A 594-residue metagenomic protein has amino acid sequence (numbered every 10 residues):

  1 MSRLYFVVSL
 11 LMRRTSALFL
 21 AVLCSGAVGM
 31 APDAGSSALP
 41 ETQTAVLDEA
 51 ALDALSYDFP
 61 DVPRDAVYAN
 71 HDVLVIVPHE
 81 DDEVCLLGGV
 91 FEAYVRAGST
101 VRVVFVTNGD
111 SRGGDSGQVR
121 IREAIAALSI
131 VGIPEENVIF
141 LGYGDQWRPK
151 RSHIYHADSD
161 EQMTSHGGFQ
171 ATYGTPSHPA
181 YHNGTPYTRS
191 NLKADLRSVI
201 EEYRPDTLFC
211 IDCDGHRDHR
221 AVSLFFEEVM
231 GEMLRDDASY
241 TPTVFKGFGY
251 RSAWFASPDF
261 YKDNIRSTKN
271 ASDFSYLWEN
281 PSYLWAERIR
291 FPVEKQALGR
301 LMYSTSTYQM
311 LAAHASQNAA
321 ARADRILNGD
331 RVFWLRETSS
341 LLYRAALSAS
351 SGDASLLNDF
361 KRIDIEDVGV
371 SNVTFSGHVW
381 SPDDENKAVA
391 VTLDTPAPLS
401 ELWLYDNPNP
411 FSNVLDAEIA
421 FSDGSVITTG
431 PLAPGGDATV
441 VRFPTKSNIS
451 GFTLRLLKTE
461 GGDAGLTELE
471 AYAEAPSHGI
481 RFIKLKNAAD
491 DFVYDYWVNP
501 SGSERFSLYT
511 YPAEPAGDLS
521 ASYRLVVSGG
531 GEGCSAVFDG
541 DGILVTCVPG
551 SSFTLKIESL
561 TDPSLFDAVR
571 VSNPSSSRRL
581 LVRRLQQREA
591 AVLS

Functional and structural regions predicted by a protein language model:
S16-G26: Bacterial N-terminal signal peptides
C24-Q43: Bacterial Sec-dependent signal peptides at the C-terminal "C-region" and cleavage site
L39-E202, L224-Y250, L301, A319-A320: Active-site rim/loop-helix segments in enzyme catalytic domains that contact anionic ligands
D48-Y57, K150-A157, F169-N183, D195-S198 (+2 more regions): C-terminal accessory domains and tails appended to enzymatic cores
L196-D214: Proline-aspartate-enriched helix->loop->beta-strand connector
S340-V370: Predominantly extracellular/luminal regions of secreted and cell-surface proteins, especially disulfide-bonded
G369-V426, P434-S477: Aromatic, loop-rich ligand-recognition surfaces of beta-strand-rich domains
S477-S594: Extracytoplasmic soluble-region selector
